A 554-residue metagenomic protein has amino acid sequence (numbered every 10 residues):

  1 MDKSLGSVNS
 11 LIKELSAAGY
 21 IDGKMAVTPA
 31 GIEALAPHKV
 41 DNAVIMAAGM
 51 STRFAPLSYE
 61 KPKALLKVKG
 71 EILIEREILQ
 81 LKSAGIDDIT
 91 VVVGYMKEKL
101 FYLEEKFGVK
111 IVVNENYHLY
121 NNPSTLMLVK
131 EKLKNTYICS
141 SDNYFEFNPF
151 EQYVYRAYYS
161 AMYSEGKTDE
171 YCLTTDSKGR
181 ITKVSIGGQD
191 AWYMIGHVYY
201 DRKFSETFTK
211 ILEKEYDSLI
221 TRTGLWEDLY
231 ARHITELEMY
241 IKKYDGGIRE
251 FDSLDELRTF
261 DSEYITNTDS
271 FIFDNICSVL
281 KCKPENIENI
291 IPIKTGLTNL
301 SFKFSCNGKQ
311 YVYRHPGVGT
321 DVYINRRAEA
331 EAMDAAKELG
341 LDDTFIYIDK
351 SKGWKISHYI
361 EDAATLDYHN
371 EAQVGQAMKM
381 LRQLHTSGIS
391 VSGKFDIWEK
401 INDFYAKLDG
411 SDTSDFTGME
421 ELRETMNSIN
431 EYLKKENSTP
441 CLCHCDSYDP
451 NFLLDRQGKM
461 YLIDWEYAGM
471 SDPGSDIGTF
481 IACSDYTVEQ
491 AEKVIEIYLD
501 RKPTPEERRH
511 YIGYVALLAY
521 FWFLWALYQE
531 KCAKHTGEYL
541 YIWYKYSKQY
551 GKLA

Functional and structural regions predicted by a protein language model:
D2-V8, E33-K97: N-terminal glycine-rich phosphate-binding loop and ensuing alpha1 helix
N9, G23-A43, Y193-S278: Conserved alpha/beta core of the MobA/IspD/sugar-nucleotide pyrophosphorylase nucleotidyltransferase superfamily
I21, E146-T221: Conserved core of the sugar-phosphate nucleotidyltransferase
E98-Y171, T175: Conserved beta-loop-beta/alpha segment of the NTase-like Rossmann-fold superfamily that binds/positions NTPs
D261, I265-D269, L524-A554: ATP/Mg2+ or Mg2+-diphosphate-binding catalytic cores that bind nucleotide phosphates or diphosphates via glycine-rich
F271-E288, I389-C445, Q457: An alpha-helical support segment within catalytic cores of ATP-dependent transferases
I291-W398, G410-E421: ATP-binding pocket architecture of kinase catalytic cores
G474-P503, A516-K534, K548: Active-site activation/catalytic loop segments of kinase-like enzymes and analogous catalytic loops in related
